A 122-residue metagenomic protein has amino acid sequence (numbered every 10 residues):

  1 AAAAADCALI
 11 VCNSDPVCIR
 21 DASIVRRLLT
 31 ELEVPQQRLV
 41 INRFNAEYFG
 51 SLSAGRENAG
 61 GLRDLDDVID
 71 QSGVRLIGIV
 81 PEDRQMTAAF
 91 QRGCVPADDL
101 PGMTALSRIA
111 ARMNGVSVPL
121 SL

Functional and structural regions predicted by a protein language model:
A1, L28, V68: Hydrophobic/aromatic ligand-binding patch that stacks against planar heteroaromatic rings of cofactors or nucleotides
A1-P16: Inter-motif core of Ras-like GTPase G domains
A8, V17-C18, L32, Q36: Histidine/lysine/aspartate-rich catalytic loop segments that bind and position anionic ligands
P16-I19, A46-Y48: Short, small-residue-enriched loops and turns at beta-alpha junctions that line or gate enzyme active sites
C18-D21, L106: Generic hydrophobic secondary-structure packing signal
R20-T30: Amphipathic helical hotspot of TIR/SEFIR-family domains
E31-L122: C-terminal lobe/tail of nucleotide-utilizing enzymes
